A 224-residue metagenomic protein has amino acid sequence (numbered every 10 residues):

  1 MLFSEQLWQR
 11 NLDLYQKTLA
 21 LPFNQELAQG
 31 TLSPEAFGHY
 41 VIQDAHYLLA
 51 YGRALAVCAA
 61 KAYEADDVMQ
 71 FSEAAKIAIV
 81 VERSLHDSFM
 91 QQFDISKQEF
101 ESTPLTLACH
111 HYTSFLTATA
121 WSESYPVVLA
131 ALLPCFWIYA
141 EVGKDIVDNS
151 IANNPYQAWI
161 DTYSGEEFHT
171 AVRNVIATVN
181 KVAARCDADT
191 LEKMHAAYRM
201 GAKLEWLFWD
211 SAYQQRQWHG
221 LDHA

Functional and structural regions predicted by a protein language model:
M1-F3, F115-T117, S164, D210 (+1 more regions): Hydrophobic alpha-helical segments
W8-S33, Y51, N174-R185: Short alpha-helical hairpin
L12-K17, L32-K61, V81, A130-A140 (+1 more regions): Alpha-helical bundle segments that constitute or directly flank the non-heme di-iron/ferroxidase center
L19-A20, Y47-A54, V81-L85, A108-Y112 (+4 more regions): Amphipathic, well-ordered alpha-helical segments in soluble domains
H39, Q43-A50, E73, I77 (+3 more regions): A non-catalytic, amphipathic alpha-helix used as a structural packing/dimerization or gating element in enzyme scaffolds
D66-T170, R199: Active-site-proximal alpha-helical scaffolds that flank and shape metal-associated catalytic sites
F168-R199: Long amphipathic all-alpha helical oligomerization modules
M194-A224: Acidic, carboxylate-rich catalytic segments that either coordinate divalent cations
